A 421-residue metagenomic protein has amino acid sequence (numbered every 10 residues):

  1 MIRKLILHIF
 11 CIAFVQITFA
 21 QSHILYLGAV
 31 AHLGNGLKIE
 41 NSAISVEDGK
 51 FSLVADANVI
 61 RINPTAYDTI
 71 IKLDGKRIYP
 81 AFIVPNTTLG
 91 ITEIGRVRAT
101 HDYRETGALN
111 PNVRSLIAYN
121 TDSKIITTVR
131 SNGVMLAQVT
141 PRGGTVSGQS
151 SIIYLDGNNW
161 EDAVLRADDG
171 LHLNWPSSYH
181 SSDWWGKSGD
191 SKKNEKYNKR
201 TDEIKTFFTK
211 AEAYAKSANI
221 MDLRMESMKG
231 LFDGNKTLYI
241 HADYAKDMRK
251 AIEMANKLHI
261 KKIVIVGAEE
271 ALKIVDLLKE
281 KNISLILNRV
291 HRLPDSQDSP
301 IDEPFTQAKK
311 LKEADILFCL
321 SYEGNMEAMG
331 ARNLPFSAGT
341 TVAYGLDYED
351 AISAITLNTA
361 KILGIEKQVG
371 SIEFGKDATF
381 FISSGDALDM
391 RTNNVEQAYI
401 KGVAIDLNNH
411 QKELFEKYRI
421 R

Functional and structural regions predicted by a protein language model:
M1-H23: Bacterial Sec-dependent N-terminal signal peptides
S22-Y26, R61-L116, S131: Replace "His-x-His-based motif
A29, I44, G49, G75 (+10 more regions): Divalent metal-coordination and catalytic microenvironments
A29-H32, E40, E373-Y418: C-terminal cap of metal-dependent C-N hydrolases
V30, G95, T100-T106, N112 (+4 more regions): His/Asp/Glu-enriched, well-ordered alpha-helical/loop segment that forms or immediately abuts the divalent-metal
N35-Y79: Histidine-rich, glycine-flanked metal-binding segment
N41, Y214-E303, K361-L363, S384 (+1 more regions): Active-site core of metal-dependent hydrolases
I125, N132-K262: Polyanionic/metal-chelating signatures
